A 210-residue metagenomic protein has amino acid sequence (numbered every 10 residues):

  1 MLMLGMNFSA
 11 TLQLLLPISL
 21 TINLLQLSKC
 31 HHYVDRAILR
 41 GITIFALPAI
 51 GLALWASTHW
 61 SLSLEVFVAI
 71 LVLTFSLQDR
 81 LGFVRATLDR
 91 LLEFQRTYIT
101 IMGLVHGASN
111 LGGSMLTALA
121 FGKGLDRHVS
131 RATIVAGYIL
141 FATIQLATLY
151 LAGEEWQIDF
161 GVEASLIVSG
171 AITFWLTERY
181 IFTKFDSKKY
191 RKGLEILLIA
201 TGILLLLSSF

Functional and structural regions predicted by a protein language model:
M1-R40, I99, G103-G107, L111-G170: Small-residue-rich hydrophobic segments that form or flank transmembrane alpha-helices in multi-pass membrane proteins
N7-F8, W60-S61, D126, D186-Y190: A helix-boundary/kink motif common to multi-pass secondary transporters, especially Major Facilitator Superfamily
L16, A69-V72, S76, V135 (+2 more regions): Residues within membrane-spanning alpha-helices of integral membrane proteins, especially the hydrophobic core/packing
L25-Y33, L54, L62, V66-L91 (+2 more regions): Transmembrane helix exit motif
A37, G41, T177-A200: Interfacial loop-to-transmembrane junctions
L52-S57, S61, E65, V105-G112 (+2 more regions): Hydrophobic alpha-helical transmembrane segments in multi-pass integral membrane proteins
L54-L62, A86-L88, L149-V162, K184 (+1 more regions): Membrane-interface helix termini and inter-helical loops of multi-pass transporters
